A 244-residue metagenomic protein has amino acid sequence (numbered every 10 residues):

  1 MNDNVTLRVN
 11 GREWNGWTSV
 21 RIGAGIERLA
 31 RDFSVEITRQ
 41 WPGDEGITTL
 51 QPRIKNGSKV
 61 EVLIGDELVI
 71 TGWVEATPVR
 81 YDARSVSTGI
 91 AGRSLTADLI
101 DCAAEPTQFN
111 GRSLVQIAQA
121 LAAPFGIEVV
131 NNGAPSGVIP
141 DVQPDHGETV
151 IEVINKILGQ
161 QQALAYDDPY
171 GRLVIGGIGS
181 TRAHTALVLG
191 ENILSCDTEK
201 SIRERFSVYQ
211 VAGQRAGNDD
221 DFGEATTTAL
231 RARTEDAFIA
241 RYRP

Functional and structural regions predicted by a protein language model:
M1-G11, N155, G159, P169 (+1 more regions): Acidic, small/polar-enriched beta strand-loop surface segments
M1-P106, Q160-Q162, A183, V188-C196: Assembly/oligomerization scaffold segments
D32, L95-E105, A118-D145: N-terminal export/assembly leaders
P78, D82-A97, G133-F206: Short beta-strand-centered interaction patches in the first periplasmic/extracellular domains of large envelope
T107, G111: Flexible, glycine- and charge-enriched loops at secondary-structure boundaries
S113-I117, T149-V150: Short, structural beta-strand-to-alpha-helix junction motif
V115, Q119-A123, N155-G159: A broadly conserved amphipathic alpha-helix scaffold signal in soluble, globular proteins
